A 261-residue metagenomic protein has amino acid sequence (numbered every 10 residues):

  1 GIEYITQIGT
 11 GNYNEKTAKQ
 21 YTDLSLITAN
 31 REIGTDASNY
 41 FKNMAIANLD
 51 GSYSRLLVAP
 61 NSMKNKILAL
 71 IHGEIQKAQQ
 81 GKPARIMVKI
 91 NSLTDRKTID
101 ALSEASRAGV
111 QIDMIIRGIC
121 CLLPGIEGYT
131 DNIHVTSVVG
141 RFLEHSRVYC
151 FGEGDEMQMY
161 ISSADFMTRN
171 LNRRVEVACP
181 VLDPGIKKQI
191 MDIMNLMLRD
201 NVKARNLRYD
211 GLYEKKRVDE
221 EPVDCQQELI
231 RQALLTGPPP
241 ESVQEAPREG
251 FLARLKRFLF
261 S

Functional and structural regions predicted by a protein language model:
G1-T17, I27, E32-G34, P60-S261: PLD/PLD-like phosphodiesterase catalytic module centered on the HKD motif
K19, E32-D50: Prokaryote-biased recognition of long, low-complexity C-terminal linker/tail segments that are poorly structured
T22-D23: Short, compositionally biased
A47-L56, G81-P83: Gly-rich Lys/Arg/Thr-decorated short loops/hinges at beta-loop-alpha junctions or inter-strand turns that position
